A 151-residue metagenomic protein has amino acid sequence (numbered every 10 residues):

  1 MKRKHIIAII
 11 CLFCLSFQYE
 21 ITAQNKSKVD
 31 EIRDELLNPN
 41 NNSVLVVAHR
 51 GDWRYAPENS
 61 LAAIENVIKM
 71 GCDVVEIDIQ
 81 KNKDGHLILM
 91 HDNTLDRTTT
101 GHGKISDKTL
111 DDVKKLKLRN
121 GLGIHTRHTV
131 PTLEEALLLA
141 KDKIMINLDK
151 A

Functional and structural regions predicted by a protein language model:
M1-K28: Bacterial Sec-dependent N-terminal signal peptides
I21-A151: Phosphate-group recognition and catalysis centered on beta-loop-alpha active-site segments
